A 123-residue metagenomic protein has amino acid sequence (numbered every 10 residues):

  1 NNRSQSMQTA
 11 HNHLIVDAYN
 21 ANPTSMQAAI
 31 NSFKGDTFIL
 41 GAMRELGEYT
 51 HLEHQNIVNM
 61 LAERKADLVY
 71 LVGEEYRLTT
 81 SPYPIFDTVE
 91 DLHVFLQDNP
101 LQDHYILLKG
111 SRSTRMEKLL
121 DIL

Functional and structural regions predicted by a protein language model:
N1-L123: ATP-dependent carboxylate-amine ligase
